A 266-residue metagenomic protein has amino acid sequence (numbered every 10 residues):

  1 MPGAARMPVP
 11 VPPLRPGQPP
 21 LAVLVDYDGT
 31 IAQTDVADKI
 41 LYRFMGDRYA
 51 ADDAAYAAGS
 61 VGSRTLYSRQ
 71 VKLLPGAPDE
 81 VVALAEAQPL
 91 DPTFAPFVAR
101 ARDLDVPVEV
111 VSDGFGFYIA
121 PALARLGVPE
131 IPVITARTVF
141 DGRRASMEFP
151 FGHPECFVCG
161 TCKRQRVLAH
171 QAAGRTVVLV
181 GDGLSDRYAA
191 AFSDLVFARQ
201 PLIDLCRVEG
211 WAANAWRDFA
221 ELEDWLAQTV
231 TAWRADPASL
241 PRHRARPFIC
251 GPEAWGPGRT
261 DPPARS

Functional and structural regions predicted by a protein language model:
P2, T93-A99, D103-P107, G114-S266: C-terminal cap/substrate-recognition subdomain and adjoining C-terminal extension of metal-dependent phosphatase-like
P2-K72: Active-site neighborhood of HAD-like aspartate-dependent phosphohydrolases
P20-V23, Y27, Q70-V82, V180-F197: Long, low-complexity, intrinsically disordered polar/charged segments
V25-Y27, A32-V36, A101, D105 (+2 more regions): Conserved cytosolic headpiece of P-type ATPases
R43, D47, L73, E209 (+1 more regions): Change "in soluble alpha/beta enzymes" to "in soluble alpha/beta proteins
R48-A54, P78-V81, V128-V133: Short, surface-exposed acidic
V61-P96, L104-V106: Metal-dependent phosphoesterase signature
